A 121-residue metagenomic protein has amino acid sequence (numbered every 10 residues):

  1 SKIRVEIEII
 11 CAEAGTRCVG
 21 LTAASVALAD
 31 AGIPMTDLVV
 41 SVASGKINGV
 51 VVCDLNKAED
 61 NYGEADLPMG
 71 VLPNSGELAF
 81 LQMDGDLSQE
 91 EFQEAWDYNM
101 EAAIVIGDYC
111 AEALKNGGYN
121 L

Functional and structural regions predicted by a protein language model:
S1-L121: Polyanion-binding surfaces on beta-sheet-dominated domains and ring/shell assemblies
